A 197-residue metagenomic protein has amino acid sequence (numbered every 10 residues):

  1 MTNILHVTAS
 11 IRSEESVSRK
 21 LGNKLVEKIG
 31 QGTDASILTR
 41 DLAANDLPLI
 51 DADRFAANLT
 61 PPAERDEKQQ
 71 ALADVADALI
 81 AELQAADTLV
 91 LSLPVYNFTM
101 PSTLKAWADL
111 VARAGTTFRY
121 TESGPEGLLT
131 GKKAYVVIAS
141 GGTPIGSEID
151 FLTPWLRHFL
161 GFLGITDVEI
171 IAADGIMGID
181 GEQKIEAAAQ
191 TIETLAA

Functional and structural regions predicted by a protein language model:
M1-L93, T99-D109, R113, T191-A197: N-terminal beta1-alpha1-beta2 submodule of the flavodoxin-like/Rossmannoid cofactor-binding fold
N3, S36, K133-A134, T166-D167: Residues at the starts of beta-strands that form the adenosine-phosphate
A9, A139, A173: Cofactor-binding loop segments of dinucleotide-utilizing enzymes, especially the Rossmann-like FAD- and NAD(P)+-binding
A86-D87, G131-K132, I165: Short, well-ordered alpha-helix to beta-strand connector turns
L93-P94, I138: Glycine-rich, N-terminal phosphate-binding loop of Rossmann-like dinucleotide-binding domains
A114-F118, T166-D167: Short, structured loop/turn "capping" segments at alpha-beta junctions
Y120-F162: Short, glycine-/small-residue-rich phosphate/pyrophosphate-handling segment
G146-A197: Glycine-rich phosphate/pyrophosphate-binding loop and the adjoining helix
